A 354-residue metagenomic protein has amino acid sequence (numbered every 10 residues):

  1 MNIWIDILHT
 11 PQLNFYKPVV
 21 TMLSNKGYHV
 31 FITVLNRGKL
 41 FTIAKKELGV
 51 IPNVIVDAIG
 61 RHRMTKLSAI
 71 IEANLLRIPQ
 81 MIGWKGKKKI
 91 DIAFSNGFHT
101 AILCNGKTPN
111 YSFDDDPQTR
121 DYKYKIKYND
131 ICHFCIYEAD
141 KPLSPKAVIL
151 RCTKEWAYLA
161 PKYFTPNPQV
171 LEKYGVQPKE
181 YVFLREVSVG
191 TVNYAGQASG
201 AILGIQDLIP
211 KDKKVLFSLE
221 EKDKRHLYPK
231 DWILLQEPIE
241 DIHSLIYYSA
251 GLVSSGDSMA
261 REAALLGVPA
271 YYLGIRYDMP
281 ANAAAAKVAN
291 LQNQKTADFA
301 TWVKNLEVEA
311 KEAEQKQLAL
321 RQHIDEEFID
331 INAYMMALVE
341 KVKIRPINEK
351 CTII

Functional and structural regions predicted by a protein language model:
I5-K26, N36-L143: Active-site and donor-binding regions of nucleotide-sugar-utilizing enzymes
V30-N36, H133-C135, L216-E220: Short internal beta-strands
R37, L48-V50, V56-H62, L184-E186 (+1 more regions): Catalytic donor nucleotide-activated moiety binding site of glycosyltransferases and closely related
R77-W84, K222-M259: Donor nucleotide-activated moiety binding/catalytic core segment of transferases that use nucleotide-activated donors
I92-C104, S112-D114, L245-N282: A donor-sugar binding/catalytic signature common to diverse glycosyltransferases and related nucleotide-sugar
D130-Q197, I354: A nucleotide-sugar donor-handling region in carbohydrate enzymes
L265-N305: Catalytic binding pocket for nucleotide-activated donors in carbohydrate/polymer assembly enzymes
K311-I354: C-terminal amphipathic helix plus adjacent low-complexity, charged tail appended to glycosyltransferase catalytic
